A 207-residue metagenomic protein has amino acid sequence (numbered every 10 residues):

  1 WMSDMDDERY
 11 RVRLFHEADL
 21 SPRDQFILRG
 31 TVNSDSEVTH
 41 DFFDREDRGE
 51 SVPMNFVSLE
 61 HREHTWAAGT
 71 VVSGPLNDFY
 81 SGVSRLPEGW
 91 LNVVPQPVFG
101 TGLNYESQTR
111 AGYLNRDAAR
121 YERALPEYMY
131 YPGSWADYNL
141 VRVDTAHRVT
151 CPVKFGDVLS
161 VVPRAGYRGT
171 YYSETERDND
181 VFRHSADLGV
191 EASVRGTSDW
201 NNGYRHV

Functional and structural regions predicted by a protein language model:
W1-V207: Outer-membrane beta-barrel proteins and related beta-barrel translocases across Gram-negative bacteria
